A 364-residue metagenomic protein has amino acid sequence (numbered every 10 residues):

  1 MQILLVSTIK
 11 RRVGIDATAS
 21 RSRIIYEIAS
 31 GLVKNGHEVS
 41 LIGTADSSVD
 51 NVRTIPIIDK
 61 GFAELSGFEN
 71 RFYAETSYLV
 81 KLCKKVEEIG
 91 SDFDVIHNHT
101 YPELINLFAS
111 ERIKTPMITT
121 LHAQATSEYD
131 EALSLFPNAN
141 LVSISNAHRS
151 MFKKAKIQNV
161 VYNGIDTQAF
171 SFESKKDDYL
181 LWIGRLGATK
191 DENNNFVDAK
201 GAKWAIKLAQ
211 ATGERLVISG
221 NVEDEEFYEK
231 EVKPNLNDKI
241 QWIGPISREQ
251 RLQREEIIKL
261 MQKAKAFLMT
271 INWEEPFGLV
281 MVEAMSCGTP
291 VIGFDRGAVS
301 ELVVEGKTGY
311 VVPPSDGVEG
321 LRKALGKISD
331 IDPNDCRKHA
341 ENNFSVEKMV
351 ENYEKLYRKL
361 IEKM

Functional and structural regions predicted by a protein language model:
M1-M364: Catalytic cores of nucleotide-sugar-dependent glycosyltransferases that transfer UDP/GDP/TDP-activated
